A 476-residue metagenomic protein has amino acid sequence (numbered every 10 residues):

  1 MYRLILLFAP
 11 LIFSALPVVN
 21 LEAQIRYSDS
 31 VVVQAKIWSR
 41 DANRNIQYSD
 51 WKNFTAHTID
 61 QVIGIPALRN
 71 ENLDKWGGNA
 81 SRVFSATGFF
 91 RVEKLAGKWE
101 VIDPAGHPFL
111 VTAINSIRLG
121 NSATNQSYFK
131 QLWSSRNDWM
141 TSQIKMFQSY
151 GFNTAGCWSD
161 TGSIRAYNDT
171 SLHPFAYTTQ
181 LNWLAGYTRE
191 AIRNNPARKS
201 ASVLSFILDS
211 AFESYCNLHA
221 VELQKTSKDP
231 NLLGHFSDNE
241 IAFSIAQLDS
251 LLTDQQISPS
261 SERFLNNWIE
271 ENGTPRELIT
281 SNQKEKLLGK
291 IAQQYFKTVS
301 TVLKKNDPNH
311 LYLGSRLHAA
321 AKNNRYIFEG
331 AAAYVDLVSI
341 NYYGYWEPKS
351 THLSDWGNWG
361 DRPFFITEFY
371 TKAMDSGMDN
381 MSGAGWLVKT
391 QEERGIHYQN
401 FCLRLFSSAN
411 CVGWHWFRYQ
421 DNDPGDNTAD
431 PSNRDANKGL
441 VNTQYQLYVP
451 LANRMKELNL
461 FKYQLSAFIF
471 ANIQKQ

Functional and structural regions predicted by a protein language model:
M1-Q24: Bacterial Sec-dependent N-terminal signal peptides
Y27, V31, A35-H173, G186-P230 (+3 more regions): Active-site-adjacent substrate/metal-binding segments within catalytic domains of carbohydrate-active enzymes
P104, R198-D209, S214, K228-N309 (+1 more regions): Polysaccharide-binding and catalytic clefts of secreted carbohydrate-active enzymes
G106, A155, H235, L303 (+3 more regions): Conserved, mostly hydrophobic/aromatic
E190-V203, I279-S281, A319, N324 (+2 more regions): Active-site clefts of carbohydrate-active enzymes
L232-G234, N239, F369, G383-V441: Substrate-binding cleft of secreted/luminal carbohydrate-active enzymes
L252-E262, F417-Q476: Aromatic-rich peripheral "rim/lid" segments of glycoside hydrolase catalytic domains that contact and position glycan
K286-T301, K305-G383, L403: Glycoside hydrolase catalytic-domain groove-lining segments
